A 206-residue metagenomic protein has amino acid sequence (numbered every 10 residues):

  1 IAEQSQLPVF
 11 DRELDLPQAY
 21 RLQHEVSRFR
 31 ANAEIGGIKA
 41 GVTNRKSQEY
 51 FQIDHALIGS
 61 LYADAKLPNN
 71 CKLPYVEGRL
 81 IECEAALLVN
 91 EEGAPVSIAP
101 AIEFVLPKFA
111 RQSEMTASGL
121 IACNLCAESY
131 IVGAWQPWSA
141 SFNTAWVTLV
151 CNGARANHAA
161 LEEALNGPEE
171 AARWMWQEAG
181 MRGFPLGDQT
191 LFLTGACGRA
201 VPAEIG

Functional and structural regions predicted by a protein language model:
I1-R173, Q177, M181-R182, P202-I205: Catalytic-core "active-site belt" of small-molecule-metabolizing enzymes, emphasizing His/Asp/Glu-rich regions
L186-A203: Conserved metal-binding segment of the jelly-roll/cupin
